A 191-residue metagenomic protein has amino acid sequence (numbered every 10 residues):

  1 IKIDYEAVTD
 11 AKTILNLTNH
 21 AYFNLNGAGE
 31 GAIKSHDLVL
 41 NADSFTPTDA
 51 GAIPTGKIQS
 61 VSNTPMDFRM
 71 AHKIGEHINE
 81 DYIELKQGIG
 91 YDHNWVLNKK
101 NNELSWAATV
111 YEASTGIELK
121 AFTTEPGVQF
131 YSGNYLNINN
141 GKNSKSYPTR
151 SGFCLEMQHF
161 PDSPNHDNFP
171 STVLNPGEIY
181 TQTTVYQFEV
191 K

Functional and structural regions predicted by a protein language model:
I1-K191: An exposed, glycine/acidic-rich loop-and-rim segment of catalytic or binding clefts
